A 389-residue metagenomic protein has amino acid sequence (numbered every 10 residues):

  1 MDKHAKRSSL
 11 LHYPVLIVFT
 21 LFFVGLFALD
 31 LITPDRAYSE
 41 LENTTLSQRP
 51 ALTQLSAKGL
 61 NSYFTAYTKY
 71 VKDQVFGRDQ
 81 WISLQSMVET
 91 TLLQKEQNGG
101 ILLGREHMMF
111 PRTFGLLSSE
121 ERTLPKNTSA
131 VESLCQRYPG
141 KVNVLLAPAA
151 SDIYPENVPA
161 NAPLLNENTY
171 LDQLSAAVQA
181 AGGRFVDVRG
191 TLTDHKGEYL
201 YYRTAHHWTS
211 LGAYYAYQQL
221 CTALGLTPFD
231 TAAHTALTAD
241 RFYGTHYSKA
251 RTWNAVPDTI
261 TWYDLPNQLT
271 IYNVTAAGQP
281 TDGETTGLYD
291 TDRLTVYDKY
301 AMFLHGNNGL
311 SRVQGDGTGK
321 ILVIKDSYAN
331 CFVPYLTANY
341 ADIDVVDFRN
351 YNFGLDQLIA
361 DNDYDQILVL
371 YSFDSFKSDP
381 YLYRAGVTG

Functional and structural regions predicted by a protein language model:
M1-G389: Extracellular glycan-modifying ectodomains
